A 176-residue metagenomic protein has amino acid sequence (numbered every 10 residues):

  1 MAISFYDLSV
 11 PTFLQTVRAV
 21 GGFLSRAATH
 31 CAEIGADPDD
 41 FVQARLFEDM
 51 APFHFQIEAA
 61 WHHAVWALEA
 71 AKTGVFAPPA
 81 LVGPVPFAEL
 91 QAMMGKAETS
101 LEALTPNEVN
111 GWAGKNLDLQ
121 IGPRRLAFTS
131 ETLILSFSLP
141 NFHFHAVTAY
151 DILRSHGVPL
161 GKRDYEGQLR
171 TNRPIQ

Functional and structural regions predicted by a protein language model:
A2, Y6, I152-R163: Inter-helical turn/loop segments and adjacent helix faces that build the functional surface of alpha-helical bundle
A2-Q15, D37-H62, L81-L90, G122-N141 (+1 more regions): Alpha-helical scaffold segments that form or flank carboxylate-/histidine-based iron centers
V17, G21-A28, V65-L68, G95-E102 (+2 more regions): Structural signal for well-ordered, non-membrane alpha-helices
R26-G35, L104-G111, S155-L160: Surface-exposed helix-capping loop/turn segments at secondary-structure junctions
D49-A77, A97-T105: Conserved alpha-helical segments that form or flank metal/cofactor-binding pockets of metalloenzymes
V82-L153: Acidic/histidine-rich alpha-helical segments that form the ligand environment of transition-metal centers
H156-Q176: Extended, aromatic/histidine-rich regions of cofactor-dependent oxidoreductases associated with respiratory
